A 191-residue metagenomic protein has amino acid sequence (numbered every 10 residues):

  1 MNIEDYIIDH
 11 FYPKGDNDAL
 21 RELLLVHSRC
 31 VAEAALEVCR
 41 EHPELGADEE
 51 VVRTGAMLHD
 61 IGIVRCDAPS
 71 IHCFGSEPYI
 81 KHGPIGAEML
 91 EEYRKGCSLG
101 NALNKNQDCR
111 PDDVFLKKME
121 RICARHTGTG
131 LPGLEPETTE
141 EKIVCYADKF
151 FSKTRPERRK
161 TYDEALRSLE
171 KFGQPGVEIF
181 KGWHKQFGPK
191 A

Functional and structural regions predicted by a protein language model:
M1-Y79: Acidic/His-rich, divalent-metal-binding segments that scaffold phosphate/diphosphate chemistry
I7, P13, I63, N106 (+2 more regions): Short secondary-structure boundary micro-motifs
A19-L45, L58, Y93-S98, F115-K117 (+1 more regions): Divalent metal-dependent phosphate-bond-processing catalytic cores, especially two-metal-ion Mg2+/Mn2+ enzymes that act
P43-T54, G96-H126: Acidic/histidine metal-binding catalytic segments
G62, Q107-R110, F187: Intrinsic structural disorder/low-complexity segments
R65-P84, E91-E92, G96-Q107, P132-E137: Metal-dependent catalytic cores of enzymes that make or break cyclic nucleotides and related phosphoester linkages
I85-E92, K118, I122: Generic beta-strand or strand-like secondary-structure segments
